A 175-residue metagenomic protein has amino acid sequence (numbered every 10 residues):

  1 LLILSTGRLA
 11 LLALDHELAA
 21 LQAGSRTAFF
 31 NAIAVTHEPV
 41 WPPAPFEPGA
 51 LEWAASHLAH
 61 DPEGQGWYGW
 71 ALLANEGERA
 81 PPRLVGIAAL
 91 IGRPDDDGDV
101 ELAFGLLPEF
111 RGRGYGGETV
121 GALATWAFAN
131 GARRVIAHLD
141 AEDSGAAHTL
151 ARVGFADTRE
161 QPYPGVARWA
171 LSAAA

Functional and structural regions predicted by a protein language model:
L1-E101, G105-P108, A122-A132, D140-S144 (+1 more regions): GNAT-family acyltransferases
G114-G117, F128: Glycine-rich acyl-CoA binding loop
G117, S144-A147: Short, surface-exposed alpha-helical segments at coil->helix boundaries
L150: Conserved active-site tyrosine of GNAT-family acetyltransferases
